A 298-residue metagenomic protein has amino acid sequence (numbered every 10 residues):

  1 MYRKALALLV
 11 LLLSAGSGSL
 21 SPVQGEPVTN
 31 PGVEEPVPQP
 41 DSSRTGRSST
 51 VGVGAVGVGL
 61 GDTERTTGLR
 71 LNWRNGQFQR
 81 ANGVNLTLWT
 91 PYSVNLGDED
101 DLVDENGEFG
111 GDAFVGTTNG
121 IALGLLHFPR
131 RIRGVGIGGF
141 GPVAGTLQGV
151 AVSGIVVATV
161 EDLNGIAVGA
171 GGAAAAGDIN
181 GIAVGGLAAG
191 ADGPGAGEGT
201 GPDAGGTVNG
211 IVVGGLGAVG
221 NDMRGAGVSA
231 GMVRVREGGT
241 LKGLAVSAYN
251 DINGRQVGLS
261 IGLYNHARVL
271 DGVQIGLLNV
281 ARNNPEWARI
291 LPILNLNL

Functional and structural regions predicted by a protein language model:
M1-A7: Bacterial N-terminal signal peptides that target proteins for export
A7-S17: Bacterial N-terminal signal peptides
L20-G25: Boundary at the C-terminal end of the N-terminal hydrophobic targeting segment
E26-L298: Surface-exposed, glycine- and small/polar-enriched segments that build interaction surfaces at terminal
